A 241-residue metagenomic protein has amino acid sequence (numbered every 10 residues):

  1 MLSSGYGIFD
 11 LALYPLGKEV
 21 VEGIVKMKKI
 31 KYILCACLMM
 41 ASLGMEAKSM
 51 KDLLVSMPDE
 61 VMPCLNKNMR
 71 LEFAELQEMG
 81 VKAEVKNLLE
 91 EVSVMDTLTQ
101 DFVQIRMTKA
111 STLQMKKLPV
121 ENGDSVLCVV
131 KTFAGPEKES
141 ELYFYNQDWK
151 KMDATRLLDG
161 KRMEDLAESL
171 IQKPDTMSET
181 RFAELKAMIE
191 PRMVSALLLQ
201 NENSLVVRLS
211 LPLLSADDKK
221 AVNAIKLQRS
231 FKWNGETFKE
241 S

Functional and structural regions predicted by a protein language model:
M1-D52: Bacterial Sec-dependent N-terminal signal peptides
G5, A47-V120: Terminal domain-start segments
I105, T132-K138, D217-V222: Short consensus segments that form the blades of beta-propeller domains, in both extracellular/periplasmic
S125-F133, S204-L209: Short beta-strand elements that form the blades of beta-propeller/WD-repeat-like and other beta-sheet-rich scaffold
Y143-Q147, I225-W233: Beta-propeller blade signature
D148-D153, E236-F238: Short loop/turn segments immediately following beta-strands, especially the blade-tip and inter-blade linker loops
A154-S230, K239-S241: Short aromatic loop motif centered on NTY/YTY
